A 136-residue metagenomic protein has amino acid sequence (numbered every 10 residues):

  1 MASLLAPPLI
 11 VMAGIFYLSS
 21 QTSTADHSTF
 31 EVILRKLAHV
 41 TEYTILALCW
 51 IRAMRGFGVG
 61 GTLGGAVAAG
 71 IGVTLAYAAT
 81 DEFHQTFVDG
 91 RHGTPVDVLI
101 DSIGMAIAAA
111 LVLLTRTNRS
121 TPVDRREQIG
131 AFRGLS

Functional and structural regions predicted by a protein language model:
M1-A53: "…centered on the first transmembrane helix and the immediately adjacent amphipathic helix/loop
A6-Y17, T41, G72-A76, T80 (+3 more regions): Lipid-exposed faces of alpha-helical membrane segments in multi-pass integral membrane proteins
A25-V32, A78-I103: Interfacial helix-loop-helix junctions of multi-pass membrane proteins
E42-F57, M105-R116: Membrane-interfacial alpha-helical segments at the cytosolic side of multi-pass membrane proteins
M54-G61, H84-V88, H92, T115 (+1 more regions): Membrane-interfacial segments
G58-I71: Internal alpha-helical transmembrane segments of multi-pass membrane proteins
G93-N118, V123: Functional transmembrane or membrane-interface alpha-helices that line membrane-embedded catalytic, ligand-binding
S120-S136: Membrane-interfacial, low-structure loops and terminal tails that flank and connect transmembrane helices in multi-pass
